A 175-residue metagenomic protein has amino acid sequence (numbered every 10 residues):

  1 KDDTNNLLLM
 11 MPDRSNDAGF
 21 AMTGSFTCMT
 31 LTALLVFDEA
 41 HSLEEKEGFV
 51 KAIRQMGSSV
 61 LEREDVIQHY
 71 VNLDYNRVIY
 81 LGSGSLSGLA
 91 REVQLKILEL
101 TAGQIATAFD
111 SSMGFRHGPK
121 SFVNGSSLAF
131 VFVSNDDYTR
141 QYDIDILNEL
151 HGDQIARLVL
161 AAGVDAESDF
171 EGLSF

Functional and structural regions predicted by a protein language model:
K1-F175: A SIS-like phosphosugar-recognition module
